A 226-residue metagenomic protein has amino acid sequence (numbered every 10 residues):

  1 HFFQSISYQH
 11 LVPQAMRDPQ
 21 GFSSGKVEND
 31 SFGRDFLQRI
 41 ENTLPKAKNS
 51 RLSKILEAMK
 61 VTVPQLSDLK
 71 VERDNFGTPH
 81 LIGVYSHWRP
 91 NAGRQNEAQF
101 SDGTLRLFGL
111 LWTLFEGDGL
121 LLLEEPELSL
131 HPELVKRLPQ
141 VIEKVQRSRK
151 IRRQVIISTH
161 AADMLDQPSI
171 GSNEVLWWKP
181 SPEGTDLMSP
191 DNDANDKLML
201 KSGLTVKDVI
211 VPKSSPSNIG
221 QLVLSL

Functional and structural regions predicted by a protein language model:
H1-E116, D193: Phosphate-coordinating catalytic segments in nucleotide- and nucleic-acid-processing enzymes
I55-L69, K201-L226: N-terminal accessory segments
G77-I219: Switch/communication elements of ASCE P-loop NTPase nucleotide-binding domains
